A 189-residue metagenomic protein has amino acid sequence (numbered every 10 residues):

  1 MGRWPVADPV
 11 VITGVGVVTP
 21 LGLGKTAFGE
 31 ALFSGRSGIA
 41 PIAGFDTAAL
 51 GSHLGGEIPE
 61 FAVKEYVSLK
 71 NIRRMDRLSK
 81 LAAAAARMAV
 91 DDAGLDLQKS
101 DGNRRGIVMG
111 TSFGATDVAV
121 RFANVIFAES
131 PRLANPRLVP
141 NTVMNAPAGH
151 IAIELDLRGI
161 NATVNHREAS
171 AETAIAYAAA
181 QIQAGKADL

Functional and structural regions predicted by a protein language model:
M1-I160, A180-Q183: Conserved "HGTGT" condensation-loop signature of ketosynthase/thiolase-family condensing enzymes that catalyze
N161-N165: Short loop-beta-helix segment that forms the pyridoxal 5′-phosphate
A171: Short conserved active-site loop signatures built around small residues
A174: Active-site histidine-anchored catalytic micro-motif
Y177: Internal active-site segments that recognize and position negatively charged phosphoryl groups and nucleotide moieties
K186-D188: Short, high-confidence coil segments that cap the C-terminus of an alpha-helix and link into the following beta-strand
